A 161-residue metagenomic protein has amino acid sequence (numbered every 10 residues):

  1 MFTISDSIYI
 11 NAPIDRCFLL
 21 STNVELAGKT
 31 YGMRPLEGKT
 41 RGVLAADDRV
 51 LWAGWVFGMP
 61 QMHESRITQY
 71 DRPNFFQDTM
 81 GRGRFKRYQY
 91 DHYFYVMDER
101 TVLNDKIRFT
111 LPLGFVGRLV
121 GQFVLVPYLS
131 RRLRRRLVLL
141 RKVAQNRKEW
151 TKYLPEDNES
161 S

Functional and structural regions predicted by a protein language model:
M1-A45, S161: Hydrophobic ligand-binding cavity/cleft-lining segments
T3-S5, P60-E64, R87-D91: Short, surface-exposed coil-to-beta transition loops
S7-Y9, A53-W55, R66-T68, T79 (+2 more regions): Residue-level recognition of well-ordered beta-strand positions that form the cores of beta-sheet-rich folds across
N11-D15, V43, T68-P73, Y93-V102: A short, structured loop/turn motif at beta-sheet edges
D15-L19, V96-E99, R134, V138 (+1 more regions): Replace "anionic and nucleotidyl ligands
G28, G38-G83, R135-W150, D157-N158: Glycine-rich portal/gate segments that line the openings of hydrophobic small-molecule binding cavities
M80-R131: Beta-strand/loop substructures that line and gate deep hydrophobic ligand-binding cavities in soluble
L113, G117-S161: A conserved amphipathic terminal alpha-helix motif
